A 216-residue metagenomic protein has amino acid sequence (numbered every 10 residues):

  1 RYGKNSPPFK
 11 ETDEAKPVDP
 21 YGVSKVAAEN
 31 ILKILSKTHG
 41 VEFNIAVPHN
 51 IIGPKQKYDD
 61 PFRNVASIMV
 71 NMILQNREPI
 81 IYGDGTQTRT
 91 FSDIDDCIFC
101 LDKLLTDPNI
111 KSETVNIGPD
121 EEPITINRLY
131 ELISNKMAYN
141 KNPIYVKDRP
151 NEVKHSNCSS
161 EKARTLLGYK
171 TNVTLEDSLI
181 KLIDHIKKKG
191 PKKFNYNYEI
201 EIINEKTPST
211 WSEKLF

Functional and structural regions predicted by a protein language model:
R1-I45, I52, K57, P61: Catalytic helix-loop patch of NAD(P)-dependent Rossmann-fold dehydrogenases
N5, V26, H39, I51-S67 (+7 more regions): Glycine/proline-rich active-site loop of Rossmann-fold NAD(P)-dependent oxidoreductases
T12, D19, D60, N64 (+5 more regions): Residue-level signal for the nucleotide or nucleotide-sugar donor/cofactor binding architecture
V65, I124-M137, S178-L182: PAPS/PAP-binding and catalytic site of the sulfotransferase fold
I94, T114, N127, R149-K170 (+3 more regions): Conserved C-terminal active-site "lid" loop/helix of NAD(P)H-dependent oxidoreductases that clamps the redox cofactor
C97, L101, I117, L129 (+2 more regions): Non-catalytic, hydrophobic alpha-helical segments
L175-F216: Amphipathic terminal alpha-helices
